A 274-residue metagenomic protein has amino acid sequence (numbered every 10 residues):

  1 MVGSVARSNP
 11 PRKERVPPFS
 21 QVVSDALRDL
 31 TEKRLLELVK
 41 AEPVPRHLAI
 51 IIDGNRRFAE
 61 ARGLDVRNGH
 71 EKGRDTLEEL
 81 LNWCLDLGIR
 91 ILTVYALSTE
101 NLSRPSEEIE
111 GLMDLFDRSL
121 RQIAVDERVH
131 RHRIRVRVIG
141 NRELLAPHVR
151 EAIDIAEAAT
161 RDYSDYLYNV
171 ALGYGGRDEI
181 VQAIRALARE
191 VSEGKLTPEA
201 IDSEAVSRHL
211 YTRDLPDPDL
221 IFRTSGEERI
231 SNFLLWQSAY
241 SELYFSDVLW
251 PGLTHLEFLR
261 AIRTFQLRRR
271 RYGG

Functional and structural regions predicted by a protein language model:
V2-G274: Flexible, compositionally biased loop and terminal segments
